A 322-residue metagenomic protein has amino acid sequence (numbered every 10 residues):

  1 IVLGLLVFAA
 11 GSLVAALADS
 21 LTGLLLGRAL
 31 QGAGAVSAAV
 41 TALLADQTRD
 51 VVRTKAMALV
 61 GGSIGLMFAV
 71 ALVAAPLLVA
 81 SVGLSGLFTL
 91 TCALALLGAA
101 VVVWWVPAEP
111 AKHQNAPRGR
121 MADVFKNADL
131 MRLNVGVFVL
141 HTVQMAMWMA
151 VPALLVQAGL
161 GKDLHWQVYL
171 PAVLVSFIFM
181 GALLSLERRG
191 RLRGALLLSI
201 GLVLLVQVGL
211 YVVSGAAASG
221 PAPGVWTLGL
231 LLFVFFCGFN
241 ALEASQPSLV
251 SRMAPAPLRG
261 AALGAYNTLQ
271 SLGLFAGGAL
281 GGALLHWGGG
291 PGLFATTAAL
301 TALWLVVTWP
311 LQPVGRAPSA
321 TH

Functional and structural regions predicted by a protein language model:
I1-L13, C92, G194-G209, A298: Structural signature of the two symmetry-related core transmembrane helices
G11, T22-A35, W226-A241: Hydrophobic core of transmembrane alpha-helices in multi-pass small-molecule transporters, especially MFS/SLC-type
L17-S20, V213-S214: Helix-breaking motifs and short loop linkers at transmembrane-helix boundaries and internal kinks in secondary membrane
L25-I64: Cytoplasmic helix-loop-helix junction between adjacent transmembrane helices in 12-TM secondary transporters
A93-A111, V307-Q312: C-terminal membrane-cytosol helix-exit motif in multi-pass small-molecule transporters
V106-V139: Juxtamembrane intracellular "pre-TM" segments in multi-pass secondary transporters
I178-L192, L285: Helix-to-loop junctions at the C-terminal end of transmembrane segments in multipass secondary transporters
G194-Q246: C-terminal transmembrane helical hairpin of 12-TM major facilitator-type secondary transporters
